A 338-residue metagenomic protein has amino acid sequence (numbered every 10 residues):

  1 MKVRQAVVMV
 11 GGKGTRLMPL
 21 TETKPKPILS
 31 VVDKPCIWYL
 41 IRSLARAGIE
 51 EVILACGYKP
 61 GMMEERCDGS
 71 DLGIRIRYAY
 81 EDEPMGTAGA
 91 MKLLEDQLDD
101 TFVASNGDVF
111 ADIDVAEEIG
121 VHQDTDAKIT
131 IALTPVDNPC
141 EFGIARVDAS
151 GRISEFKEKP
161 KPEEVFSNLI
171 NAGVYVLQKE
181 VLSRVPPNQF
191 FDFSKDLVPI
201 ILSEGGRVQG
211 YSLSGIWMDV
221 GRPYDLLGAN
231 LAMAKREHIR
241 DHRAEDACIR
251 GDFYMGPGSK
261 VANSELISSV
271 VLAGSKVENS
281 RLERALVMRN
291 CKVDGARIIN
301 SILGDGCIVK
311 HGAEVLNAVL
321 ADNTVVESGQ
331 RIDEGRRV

Functional and structural regions predicted by a protein language model:
M1-V8, S30-E117, A321, G329-V338: Conserved N-terminal catalytic core of the sugar/cofactor nucleotidyltransferase
R4-L20: A phosphate-binding catalytic loop at a beta-strand-loop-alpha-helix junction that coordinates phosphoryl groups
D96, V277-V338: Glycine-rich hexapeptide-repeat left-handed beta-helix
F102-V103, F110, I119-Q123, D137-P139 (+1 more regions): Catalytic-core segments of class I nucleotidyltransferases/pyrophosphorylases that form NMP-activated intermediates
T125-P135: A short, conserved acidic/glycine-rich loop-to-beta-strand motif that forms the donor nucleotide-sugar/metal
N188-Q189, L202-K292: Extended, small-residue-rich solenoid/repeat segments and analogous flexible loops that form exposed scaffolds
